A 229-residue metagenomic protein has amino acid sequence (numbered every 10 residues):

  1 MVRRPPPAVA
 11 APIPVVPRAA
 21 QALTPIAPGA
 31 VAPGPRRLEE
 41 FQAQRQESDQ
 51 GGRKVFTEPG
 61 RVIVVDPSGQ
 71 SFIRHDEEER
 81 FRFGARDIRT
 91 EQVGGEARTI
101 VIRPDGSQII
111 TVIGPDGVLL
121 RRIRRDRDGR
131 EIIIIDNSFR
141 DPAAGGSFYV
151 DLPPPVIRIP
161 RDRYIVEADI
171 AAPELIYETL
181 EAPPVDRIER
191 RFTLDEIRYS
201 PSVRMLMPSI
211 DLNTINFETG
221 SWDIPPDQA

Functional and structural regions predicted by a protein language model:
M1-Q21, G114-P115, R121-E174: Contiguous hydrophobic, core-forming segments of folded domains
M1-R53: Solvent-exposed N-terminal domain segments of exported/luminal and surface proteins
A10, G51, P59-G60, D76 (+1 more regions): Surface-exposed or flexible loop/turn and strand-edge residues in extracellular/cell-surface modules
R45-Q46, R53-T57, D66, S71-I73: Acidic (E/D-rich), amphipathic helical modules within compact regulatory domains
F56, E91-V93, I102, R204 (+1 more regions): A generic structural signal for short, solvent-exposed coil/turn residues that cap or connect secondary-structure
R61-D66, Q70-S138: Repetitive, compositionally biased segments used for assembly/scaffolding
A143-Q228: Periplasmic peptidoglycan-binding/tethering modules of Gram-negative envelope proteins
